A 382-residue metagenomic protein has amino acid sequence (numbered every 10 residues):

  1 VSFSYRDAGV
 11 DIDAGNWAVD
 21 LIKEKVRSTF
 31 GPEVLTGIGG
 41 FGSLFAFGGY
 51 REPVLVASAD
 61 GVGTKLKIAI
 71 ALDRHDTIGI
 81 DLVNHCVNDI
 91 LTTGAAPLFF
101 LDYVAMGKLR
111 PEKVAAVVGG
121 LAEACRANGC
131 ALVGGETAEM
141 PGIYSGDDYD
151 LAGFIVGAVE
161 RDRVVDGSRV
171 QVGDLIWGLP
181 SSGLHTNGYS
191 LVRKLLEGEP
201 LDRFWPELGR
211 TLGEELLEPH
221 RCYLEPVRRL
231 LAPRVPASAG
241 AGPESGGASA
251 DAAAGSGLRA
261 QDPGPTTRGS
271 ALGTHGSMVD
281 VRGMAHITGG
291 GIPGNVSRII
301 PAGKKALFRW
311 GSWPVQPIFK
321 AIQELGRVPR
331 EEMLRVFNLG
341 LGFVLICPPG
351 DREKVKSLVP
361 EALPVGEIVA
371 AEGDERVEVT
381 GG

Functional and structural regions predicted by a protein language model:
V1-L35: N-terminal amphipathic/basic leader segments beginning at the initiator methionine
S2, G61-I70, F204-T211, I300: Gly-rich Lys/Arg/Thr-decorated short loops/hinges at beta-loop-alpha junctions or inter-strand turns that position
S2-G9, E24, K113-A131, Y144-L151 (+5 more regions): Glycine-/charge-enriched secondary-structure boundary and capping motifs
V10, A14, I78, N187 (+1 more regions): A generic structural signal for residues located within well-ordered alpha-helices of large catalytic or ligand-binding
L21-S182: Glycine-rich phosphate/pyrophosphate-binding loop regions near the starts of catalytic domains
Y50, V54-V56, G61-G63, L201-D202 (+1 more regions): Acidic-glycine-rich active-site phosphate/pyrophosphate-binding loop
G61, G157-V159, P180-H185, R193-L196 (+4 more regions): Glycine-rich beta-alpha junction loops
L184-L230: Glycine-rich, acidic
